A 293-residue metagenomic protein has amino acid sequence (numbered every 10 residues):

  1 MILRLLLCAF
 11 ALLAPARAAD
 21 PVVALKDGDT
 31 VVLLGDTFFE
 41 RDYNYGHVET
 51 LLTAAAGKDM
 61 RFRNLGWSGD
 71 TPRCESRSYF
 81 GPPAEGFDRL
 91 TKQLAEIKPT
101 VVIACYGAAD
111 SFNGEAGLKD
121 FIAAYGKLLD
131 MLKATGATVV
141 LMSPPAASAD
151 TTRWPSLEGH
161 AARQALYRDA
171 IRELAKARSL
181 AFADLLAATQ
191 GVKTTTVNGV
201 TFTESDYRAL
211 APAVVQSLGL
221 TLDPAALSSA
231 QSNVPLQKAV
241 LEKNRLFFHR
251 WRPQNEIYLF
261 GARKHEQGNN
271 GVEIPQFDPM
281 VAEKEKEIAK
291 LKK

Functional and structural regions predicted by a protein language model:
M1-C8: Sec-dependent signal peptide recognition, specifically the positively charged N-region followed immediately by
C8-R17: Hydrophobic h-region of N-terminal signal peptides that target proteins for export in Gram-negative bacteria
A18-S68, R73, P83, L90-K98 (+2 more regions): Serine-esterase "nucleophile elbow" of acetyl-processing enzymes
K26, T194-K293: Conserved catalytic region of serine esterases and O-acyltransferases that act on ester linkages in lipids
L34, N44-H47, P82-I122, F247-Q254 (+2 more regions): Oxyanion-hole/transition-state-stabilizing segment in secreted/luminal serine hydrolases and related acyltransferases
T37-R41, W67-R73, V101, A108-N113 (+3 more regions): Solvent-exposed loop/turn segments at secondary-structure junctions within structured extracellular/periplasmic domains
C105-D110, L128-Q164, L186, Q231: Active-site segments of SGNH/GDSL-like serine hydrolases that catalyze O-acetyl group transfer/hydrolysis on lipids
V139-P145, A161-T195, R208-S232: Extracellular serine-dependent O-acyl
